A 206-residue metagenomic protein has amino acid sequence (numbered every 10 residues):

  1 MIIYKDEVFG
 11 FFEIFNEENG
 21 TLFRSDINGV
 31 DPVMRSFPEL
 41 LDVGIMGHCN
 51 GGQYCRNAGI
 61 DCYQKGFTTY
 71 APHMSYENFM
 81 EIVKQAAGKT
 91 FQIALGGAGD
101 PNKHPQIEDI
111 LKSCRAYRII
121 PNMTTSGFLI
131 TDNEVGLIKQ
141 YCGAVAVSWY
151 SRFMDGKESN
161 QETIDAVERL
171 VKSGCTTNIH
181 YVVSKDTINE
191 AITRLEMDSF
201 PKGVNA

Functional and structural regions predicted by a protein language model:
M1-D42, N57: Flexible, acidic/Gly-rich N-terminal and inter-domain linker regions that tether and position cofactor-handling modules
D6-F11, G59-C62, A86-K89, D109-S113: Generic detector of short, locally flexible boundary/turn motifs and exposed helical patches
E17, G51, H104-Q106: Residue-level recognition of conserved structural "scaffold" positions that shape functional pockets and channels
S25-N28, Q64, W149: Active-site donor-binding loop signature of nucleotide-sugar glycosyltransferases
P32-E77: Canonical Radical SAM [4Fe-4S] cluster-binding loop centered on the CxxxCxxC motif and its immediate flanking residues
Y76-G96, H104-A206: Radical SAM/AdoMet-radical enzyme domain recognition
